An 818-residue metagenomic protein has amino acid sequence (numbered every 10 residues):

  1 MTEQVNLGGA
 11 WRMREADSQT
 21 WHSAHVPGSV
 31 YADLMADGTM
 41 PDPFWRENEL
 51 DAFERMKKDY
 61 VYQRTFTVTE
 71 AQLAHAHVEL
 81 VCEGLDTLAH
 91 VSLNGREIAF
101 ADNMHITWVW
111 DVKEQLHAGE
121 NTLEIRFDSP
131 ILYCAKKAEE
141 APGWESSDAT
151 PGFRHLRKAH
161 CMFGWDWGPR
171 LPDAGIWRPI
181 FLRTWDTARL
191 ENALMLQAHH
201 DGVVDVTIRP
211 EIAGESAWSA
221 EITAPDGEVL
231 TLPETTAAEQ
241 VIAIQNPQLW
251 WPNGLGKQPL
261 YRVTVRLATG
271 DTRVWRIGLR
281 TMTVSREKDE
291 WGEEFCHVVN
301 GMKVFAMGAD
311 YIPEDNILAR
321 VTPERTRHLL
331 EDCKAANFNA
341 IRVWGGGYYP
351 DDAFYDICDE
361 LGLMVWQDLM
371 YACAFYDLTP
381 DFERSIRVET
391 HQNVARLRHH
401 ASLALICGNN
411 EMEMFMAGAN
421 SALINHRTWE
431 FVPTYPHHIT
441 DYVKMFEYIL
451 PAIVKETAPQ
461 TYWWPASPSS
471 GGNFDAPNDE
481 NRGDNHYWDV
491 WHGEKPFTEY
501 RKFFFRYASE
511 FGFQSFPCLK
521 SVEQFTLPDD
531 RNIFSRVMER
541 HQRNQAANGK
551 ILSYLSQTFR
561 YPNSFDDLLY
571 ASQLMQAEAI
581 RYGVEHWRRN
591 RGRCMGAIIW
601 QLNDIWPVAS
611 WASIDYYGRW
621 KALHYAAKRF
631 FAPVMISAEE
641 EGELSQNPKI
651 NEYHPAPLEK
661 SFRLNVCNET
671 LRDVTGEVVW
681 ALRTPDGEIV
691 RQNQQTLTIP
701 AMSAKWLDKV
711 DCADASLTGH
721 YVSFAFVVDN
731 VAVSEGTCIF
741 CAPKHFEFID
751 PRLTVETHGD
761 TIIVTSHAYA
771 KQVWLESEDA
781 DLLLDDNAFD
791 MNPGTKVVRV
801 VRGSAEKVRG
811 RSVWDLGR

Functional and structural regions predicted by a protein language model:
M1-A340, R589-N590, C594, R619 (+1 more regions): Secreted/periplasmic carbohydrate-active enzymes, especially glycoside hydrolases
V5, M13-Q19, H25, L171-G175 (+4 more regions): Substrate-binding clefts and catalytic carboxylate motifs of secreted carbohydrate-active enzymes
F100-K113, E120, I131, A135 (+5 more regions): Acidic/aromatic-lined carbohydrate-recognition and catalytic surfaces of CAZymes acting on diverse glycans
M104, D166-P169, W251-P252, D310-P323 (+5 more regions): The substrate-binding groove and active-site-proximal loops of carbohydrate-active enzymes, especially glycoside
V304, K334-I341, D359-M364, H399-L405 (+2 more regions): Loop/turn elements at helix/coil->beta-strand transitions in domains of secreted/extracellular proteins
M307-A309, I341-V343, V365-Q367, G408 (+2 more regions): Hydrophobic faces of well-ordered beta-strands that scaffold small-molecule active sites in alpha/beta enzyme cores
A340-I386, P477-E494: Aromatic-lined substrate-binding rim segments of carbohydrate-active enzymes
E360, D377-G472: Active-site neighborhood of glycoside hydrolase catalytic domains
